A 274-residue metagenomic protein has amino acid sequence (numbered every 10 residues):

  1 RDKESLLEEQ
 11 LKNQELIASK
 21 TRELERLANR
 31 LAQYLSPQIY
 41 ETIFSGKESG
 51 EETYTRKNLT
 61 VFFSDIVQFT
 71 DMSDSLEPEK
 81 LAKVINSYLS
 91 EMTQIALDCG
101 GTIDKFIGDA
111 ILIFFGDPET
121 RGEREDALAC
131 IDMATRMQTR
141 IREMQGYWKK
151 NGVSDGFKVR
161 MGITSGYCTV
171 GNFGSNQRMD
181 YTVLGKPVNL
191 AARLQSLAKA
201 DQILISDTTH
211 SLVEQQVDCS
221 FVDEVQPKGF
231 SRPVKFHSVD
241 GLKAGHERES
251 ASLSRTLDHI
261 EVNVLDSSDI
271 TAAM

Functional and structural regions predicted by a protein language model:
D2-R56: Regulatory cytosolic signal-relay segments
E25-L27, S49-D132: Catalytic NTP-binding/metal-coordinating core of nucleotidyl cyclase/transferase enzymes
V61, I111, V159-S165, F236: A structural signal for short, well-ordered beta-strand segments
N86-G101, D117-M161, K186-V188, A192-Q195: Alpha-helical scaffold within the catalytic cores of cyclic-nucleotide enzymes
I107-G108, K149-R160, I203-T209: Acidic/histidine metal-binding catalytic segments
F114-E125, M161-M179, A200-D201: Catalytic strand-loop-helix junctions within cyclic-nucleotide turnover domains
K158, K199-M274: Intrinsically disordered, glycine/charged-rich C-terminal tails and inter-domain linkers that flank nucleotidyl cyclase
T164-S165, F173, K186-D207, K228: Catalytic/regulatory signature loops of cyclic-dinucleotide turnover enzymes and related class III nucleotidyl cyclases
